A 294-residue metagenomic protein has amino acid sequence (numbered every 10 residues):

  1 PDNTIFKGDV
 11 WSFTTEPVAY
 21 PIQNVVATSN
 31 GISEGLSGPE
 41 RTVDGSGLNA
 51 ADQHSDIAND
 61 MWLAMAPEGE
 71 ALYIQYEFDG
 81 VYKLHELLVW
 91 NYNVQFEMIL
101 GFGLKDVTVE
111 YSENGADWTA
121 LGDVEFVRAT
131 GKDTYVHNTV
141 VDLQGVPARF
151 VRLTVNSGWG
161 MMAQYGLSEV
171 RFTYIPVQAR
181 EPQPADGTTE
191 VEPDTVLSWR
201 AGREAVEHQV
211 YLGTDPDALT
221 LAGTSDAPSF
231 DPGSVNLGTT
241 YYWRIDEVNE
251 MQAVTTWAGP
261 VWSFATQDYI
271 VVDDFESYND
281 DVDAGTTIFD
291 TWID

Functional and structural regions predicted by a protein language model:
P1, S157-W159, E247-M251: Surface-exposed loop/turn motifs at beta-strand-loop junctions within extracellular Ig-like and Fibronectin type III
D2-E16, V177, E250-Y269: Extracellular fibronectin type III
K7, E16-Y20, D52-G122, Y135-Q178: Aromatic, loop-rich ligand-recognition surfaces of beta-strand-rich domains
E16-G35, Q267-D294: Extracellular carbohydrate-recognition regions
G80, P147, D186, P193 (+1 more regions): Surface-exposed loops/turns
T195-A205: Conserved aromatic anchor
E207-G238, E250-G259: Recognizes extended acidic, P/S/T-rich segments that occur within or adjacent to Ig-like beta-sandwich modules
